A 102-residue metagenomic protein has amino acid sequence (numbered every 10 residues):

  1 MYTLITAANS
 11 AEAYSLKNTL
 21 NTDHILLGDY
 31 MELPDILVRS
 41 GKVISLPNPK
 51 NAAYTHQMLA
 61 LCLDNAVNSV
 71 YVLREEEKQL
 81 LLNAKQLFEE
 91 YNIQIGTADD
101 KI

Functional and structural regions predicted by a protein language model:
M1-I102: ATP-binding N-terminal substructure of ATP-dependent carboxylate-amine bond-forming enzymes
